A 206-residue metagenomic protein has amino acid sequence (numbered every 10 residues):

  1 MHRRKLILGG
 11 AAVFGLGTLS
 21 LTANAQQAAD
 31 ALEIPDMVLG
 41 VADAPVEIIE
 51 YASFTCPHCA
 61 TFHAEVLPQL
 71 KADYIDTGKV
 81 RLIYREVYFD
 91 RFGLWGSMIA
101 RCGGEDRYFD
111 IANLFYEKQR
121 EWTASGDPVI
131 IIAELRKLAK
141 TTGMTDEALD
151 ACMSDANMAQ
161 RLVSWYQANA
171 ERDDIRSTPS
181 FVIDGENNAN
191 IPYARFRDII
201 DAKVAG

Functional and structural regions predicted by a protein language model:
H2-D90, V163, Q167, R172 (+1 more regions): Extracytoplasmic thiol/disulfide redox context detector
H2-K5, Q26, S53, K137-G206: C-terminal cap of thioredoxin/glutaredoxin-like
V13-F14, G103-D106, T142, R172: Short alpha-helical scaffold segments that flank and stabilize functional sites
I34-P35, W95, L149: Glycine-rich, flexible loop/turn motifs
A52-F54, A60-K140: Structural alpha/beta surface segment adjacent to cysteine/selenocysteine redox centers across thiol/disulfide enzymes
